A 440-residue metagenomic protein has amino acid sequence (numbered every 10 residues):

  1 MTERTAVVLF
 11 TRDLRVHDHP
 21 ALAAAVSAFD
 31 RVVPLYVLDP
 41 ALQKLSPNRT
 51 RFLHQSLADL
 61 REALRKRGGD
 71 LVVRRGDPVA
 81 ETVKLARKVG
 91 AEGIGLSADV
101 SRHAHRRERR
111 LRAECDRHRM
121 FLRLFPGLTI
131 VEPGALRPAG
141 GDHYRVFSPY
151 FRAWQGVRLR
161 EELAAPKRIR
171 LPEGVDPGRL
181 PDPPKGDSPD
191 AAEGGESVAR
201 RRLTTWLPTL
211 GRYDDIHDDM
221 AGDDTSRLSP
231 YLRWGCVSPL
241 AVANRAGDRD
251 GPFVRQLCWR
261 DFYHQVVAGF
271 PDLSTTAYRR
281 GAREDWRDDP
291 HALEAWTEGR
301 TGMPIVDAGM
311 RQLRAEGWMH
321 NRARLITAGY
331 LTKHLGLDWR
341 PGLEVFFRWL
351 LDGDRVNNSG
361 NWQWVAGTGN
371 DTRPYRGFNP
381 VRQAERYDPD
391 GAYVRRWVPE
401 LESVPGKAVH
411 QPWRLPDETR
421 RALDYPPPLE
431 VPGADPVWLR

Functional and structural regions predicted by a protein language model:
M1-E162, R249, R311, N357 (+2 more regions): Trp/Phe/Arg-rich N-terminal binding region typifying the photolyase-homology
E3-R15, V32-D39, A58-R65, P189-S197 (+5 more regions): Short charge-dense sequence patches
A21, S56, L60, A199-R202 (+6 more regions): Alpha-helical packing segments of well-folded alpha/beta enzyme cores
L22-A24, L57-L60, R110, V131-L136 (+6 more regions): Intrinsically disordered, low-complexity boundary segments flanking structured domains
R49, L53, E298, G302 (+1 more regions): Residue-level preference for long, well-ordered alpha-helices that form the structural scaffold of enzyme catalytic
M120, G141-E284, A384-D388, A392-R440: Glycine/tryptophan-enriched, flexible segments
A221-S403: Active-site-proximal binding-pocket segments
